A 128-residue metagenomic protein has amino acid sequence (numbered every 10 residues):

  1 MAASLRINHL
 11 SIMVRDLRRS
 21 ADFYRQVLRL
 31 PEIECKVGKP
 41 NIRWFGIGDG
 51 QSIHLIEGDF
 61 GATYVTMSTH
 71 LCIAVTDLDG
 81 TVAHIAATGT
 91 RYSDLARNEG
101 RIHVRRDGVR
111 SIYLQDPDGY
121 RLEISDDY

Functional and structural regions predicted by a protein language model:
A2, I12-S52: Core segments of cupin and vicinal oxygen chelate
I7, S68-L71: Eukaryotic phosphotyrosine signaling hubs
L17, L71-D118: Vicinal oxygen chelate
F45-D49, L114-P117, D127: Active-site beta-strand termini and strand-to-loop segments that position acidic
R105-D107, I124-Y128: Short beta->alpha transition motifs characteristic of CBS
